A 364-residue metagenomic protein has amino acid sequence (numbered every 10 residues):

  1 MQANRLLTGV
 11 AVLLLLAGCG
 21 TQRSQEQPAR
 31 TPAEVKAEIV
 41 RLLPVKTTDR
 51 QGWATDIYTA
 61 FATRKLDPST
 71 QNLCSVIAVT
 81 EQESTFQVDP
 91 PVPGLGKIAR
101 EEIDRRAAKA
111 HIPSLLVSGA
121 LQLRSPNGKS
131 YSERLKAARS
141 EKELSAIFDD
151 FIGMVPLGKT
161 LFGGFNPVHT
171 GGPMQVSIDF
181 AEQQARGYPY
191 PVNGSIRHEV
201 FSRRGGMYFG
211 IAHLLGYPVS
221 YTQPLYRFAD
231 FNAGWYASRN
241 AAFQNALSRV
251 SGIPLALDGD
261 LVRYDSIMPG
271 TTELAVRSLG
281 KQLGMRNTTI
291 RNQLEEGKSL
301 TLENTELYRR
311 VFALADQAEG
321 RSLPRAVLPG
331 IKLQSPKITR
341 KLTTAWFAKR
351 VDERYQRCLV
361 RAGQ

Functional and structural regions predicted by a protein language model:
M1, L6, L16-Q364: Cell-wall glycan-active module
L7-A11: Sec-dependent signal peptide hydrophobic core
